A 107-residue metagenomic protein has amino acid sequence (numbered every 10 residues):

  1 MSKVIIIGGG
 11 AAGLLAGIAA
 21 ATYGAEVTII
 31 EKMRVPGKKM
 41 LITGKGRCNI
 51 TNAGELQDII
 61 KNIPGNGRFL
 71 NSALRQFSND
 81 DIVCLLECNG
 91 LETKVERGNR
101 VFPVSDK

Functional and structural regions predicted by a protein language model:
M1, G24-A25, G44, F69: Generic structural signal for short, solvent-exposed loop/turn connectors between secondary structure elements
S2-I29: N-terminal Rossmann-like FAD-binding beta1-loop-alpha1 element of flavoenzymes
G13-L15, P36-K39: Short N-terminal binding/cap micro-motifs at the start of the first secondary-structure element
K32, K38-K107: Conserved N-terminal/central alpha/beta ligand/cofactor-binding core
